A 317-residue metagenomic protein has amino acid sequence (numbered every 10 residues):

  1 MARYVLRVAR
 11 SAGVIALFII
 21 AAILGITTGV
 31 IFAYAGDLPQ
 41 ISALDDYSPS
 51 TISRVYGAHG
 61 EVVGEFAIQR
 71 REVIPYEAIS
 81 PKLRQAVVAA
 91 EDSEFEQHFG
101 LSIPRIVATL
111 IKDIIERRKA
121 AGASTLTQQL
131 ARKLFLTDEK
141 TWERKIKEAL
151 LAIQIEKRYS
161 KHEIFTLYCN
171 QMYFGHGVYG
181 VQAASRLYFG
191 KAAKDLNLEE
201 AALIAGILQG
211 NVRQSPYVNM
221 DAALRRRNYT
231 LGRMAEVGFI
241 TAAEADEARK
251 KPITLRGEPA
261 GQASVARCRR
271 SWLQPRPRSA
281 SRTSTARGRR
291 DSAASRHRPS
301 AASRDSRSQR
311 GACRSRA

Functional and structural regions predicted by a protein language model:
M1-Y56, E94, D113-I114: N-terminal type II signal-anchor transmembrane helix that functions as the membrane-insertion/stop-transfer segment
V5-V8, I103-L110, I146: Hydrophobic alpha-helical segments of integral membrane proteins, encompassing both true transmembrane helices
A33-A86: Terminal hydrophobic membrane-targeting helix
Y47, F66-A67, F99-P104, A123-S124 (+1 more regions): Short, glycine-/polar-rich solvent-exposed loops and beta-turns at beta-strand/coil boundaries
G57, L110, G206-L208: Flexible glycine-/small-residue-rich
V62-E65, F95-Q97, R213: Short, solvent-exposed loop/turn elements at domain surfaces
P75-L126, Y179-A184: Flexible, acidic/glycine-enriched loop-and-adjacent beta/alpha segments that face the extracytoplasmic/periplasmic side
R118-R307, G311-R314: Non-catalytic, structured segments within soluble enzyme domains
